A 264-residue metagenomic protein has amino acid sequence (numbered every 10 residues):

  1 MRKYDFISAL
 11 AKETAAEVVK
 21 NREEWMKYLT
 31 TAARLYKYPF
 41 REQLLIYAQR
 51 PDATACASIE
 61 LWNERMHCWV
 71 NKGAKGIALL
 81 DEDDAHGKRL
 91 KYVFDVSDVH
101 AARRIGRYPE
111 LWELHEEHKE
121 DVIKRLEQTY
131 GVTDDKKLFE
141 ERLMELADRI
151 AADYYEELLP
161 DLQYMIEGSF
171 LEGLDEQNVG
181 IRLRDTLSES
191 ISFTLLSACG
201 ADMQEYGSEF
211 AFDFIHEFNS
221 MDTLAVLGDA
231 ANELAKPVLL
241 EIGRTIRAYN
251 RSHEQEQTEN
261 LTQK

Functional and structural regions predicted by a protein language model:
M1-K264: N-terminal accessory/interface modules of nucleic-acid-binding and processing proteins
